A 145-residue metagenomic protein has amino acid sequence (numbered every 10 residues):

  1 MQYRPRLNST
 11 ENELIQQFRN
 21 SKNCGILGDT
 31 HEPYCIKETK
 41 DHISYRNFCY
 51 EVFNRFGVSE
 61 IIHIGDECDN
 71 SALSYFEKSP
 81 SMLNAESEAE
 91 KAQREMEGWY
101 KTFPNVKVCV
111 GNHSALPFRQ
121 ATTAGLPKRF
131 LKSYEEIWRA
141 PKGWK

Functional and structural regions predicted by a protein language model:
M1-C35, Y50: Acidic, histidine-bearing metal-coordination/catalytic regions of metal-dependent phosphoesterases
N8-S9, I43-S44, W144: Short gly/ser/thr-rich secondary-structure transition/capping motifs
L27, E32-P141: Core catalytic region of metal-dependent phosphoesterases/phosphodiesterases, especially metallo-beta-lactamase-like
